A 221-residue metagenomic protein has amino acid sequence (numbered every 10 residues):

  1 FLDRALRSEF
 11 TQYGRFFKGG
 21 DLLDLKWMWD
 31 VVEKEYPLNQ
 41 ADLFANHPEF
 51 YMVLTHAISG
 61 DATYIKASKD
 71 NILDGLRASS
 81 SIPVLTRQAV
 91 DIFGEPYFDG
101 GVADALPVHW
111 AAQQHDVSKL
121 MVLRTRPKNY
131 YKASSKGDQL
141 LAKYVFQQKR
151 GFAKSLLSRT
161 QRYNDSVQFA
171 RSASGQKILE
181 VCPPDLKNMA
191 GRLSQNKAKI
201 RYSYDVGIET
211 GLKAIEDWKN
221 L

Functional and structural regions predicted by a protein language model:
F1-L221: Patatin-like phospholipase
